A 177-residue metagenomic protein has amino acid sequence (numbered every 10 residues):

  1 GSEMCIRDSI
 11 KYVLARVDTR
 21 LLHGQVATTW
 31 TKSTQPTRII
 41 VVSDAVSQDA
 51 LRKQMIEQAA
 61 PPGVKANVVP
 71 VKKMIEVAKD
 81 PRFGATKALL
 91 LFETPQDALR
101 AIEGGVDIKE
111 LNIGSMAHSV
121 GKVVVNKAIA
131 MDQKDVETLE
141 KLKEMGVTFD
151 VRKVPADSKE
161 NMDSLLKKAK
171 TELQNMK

Functional and structural regions predicted by a protein language model:
G1-I6: Short, small-residue-biased leader/transition segments that mark boundaries at the very start of proteins
D8-K65: Long, hydrophobic N-terminal alpha-helical segment
K11-A15, T37-I40, K65-N67, K87-L90 (+2 more regions): Structural motif
D18-H23, P70, M131-D132: A general structural motif
S43-S47, V71-M74, P95, G114-H118 (+1 more regions): Short, ordered loop/turn segments at secondary-structure junctions
E57-A59, A85, I129, K168-A169: Short, hinge-like loop/turn segments at secondary-structure boundaries
N67-G114: Ordered, amphipathic secondary-structure segments that act as subunit-interaction surfaces in large macromolecular
G104, K109-K177: Glycine-rich, aromatic-bearing surface loops/beta-hairpins
